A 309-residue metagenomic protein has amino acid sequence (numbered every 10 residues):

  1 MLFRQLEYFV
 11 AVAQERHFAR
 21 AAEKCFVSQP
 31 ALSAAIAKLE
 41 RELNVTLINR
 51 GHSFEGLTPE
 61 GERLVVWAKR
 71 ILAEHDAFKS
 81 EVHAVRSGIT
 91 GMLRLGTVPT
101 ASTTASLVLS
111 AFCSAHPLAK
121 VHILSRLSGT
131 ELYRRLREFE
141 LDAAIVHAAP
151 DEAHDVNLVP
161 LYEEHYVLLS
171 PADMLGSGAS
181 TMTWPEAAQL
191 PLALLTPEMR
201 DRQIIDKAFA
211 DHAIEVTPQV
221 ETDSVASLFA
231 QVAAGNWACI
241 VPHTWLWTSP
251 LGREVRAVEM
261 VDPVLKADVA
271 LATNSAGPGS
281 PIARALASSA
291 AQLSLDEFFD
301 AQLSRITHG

Functional and structural regions predicted by a protein language model:
M1-A35, L64: N-terminal short secondary-structure element
E40-E62: A short LG(V/I)-centered, amphipathic sequence patch enriched for acidic residue(s) preceding the LG motif
E42-L43, L64-R86: Alpha-helical linker/hinge and terminal dimerization helices associated with HTH transcriptional regulators
T90-D151: Central regulatory/effector-binding core of bacterial HTH transcription factors
A115-L118, H243-R256, D262-G309: C-terminal effector-binding regulatory domain of bacterial HTH transcription factors
L127-L132, R137-L141, H147, E198-R256 (+1 more regions): Hydrophobic hinge/microswitch elements
H147, S170, G176-S177, M182-T183 (+4 more regions): Secondary-structure junction motif
D151-V159, E164, A179-S180, A226-A276: Beta-alpha-beta core module
